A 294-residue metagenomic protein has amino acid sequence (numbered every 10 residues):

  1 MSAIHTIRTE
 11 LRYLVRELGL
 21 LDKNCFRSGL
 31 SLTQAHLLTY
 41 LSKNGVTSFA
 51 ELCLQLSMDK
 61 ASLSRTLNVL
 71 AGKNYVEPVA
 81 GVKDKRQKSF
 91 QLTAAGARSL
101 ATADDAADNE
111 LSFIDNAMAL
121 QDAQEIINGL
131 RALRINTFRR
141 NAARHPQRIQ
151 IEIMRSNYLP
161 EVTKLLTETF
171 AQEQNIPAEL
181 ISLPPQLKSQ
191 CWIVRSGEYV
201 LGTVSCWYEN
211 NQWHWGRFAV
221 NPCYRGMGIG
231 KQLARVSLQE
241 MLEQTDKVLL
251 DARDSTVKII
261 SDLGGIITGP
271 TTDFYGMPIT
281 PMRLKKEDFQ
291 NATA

Functional and structural regions predicted by a protein language model:
M1-G29: N-terminal leader segment of winged-helix/HTH proteins
H5, D105-R148: Terminal interaction helix/tail motif
L20-S62, K73: N-terminal helix-turn-helix DNA-binding core of bacterial DNA-binding proteins
V69-Q124: Charged, amphipathic alpha-helical coiled-coil/dimerization segments
G81, L249-D251, I266-L284: Conserved catalytic-core motifs of GNAT/GCN5-like acyltransferases
E125, G129-A132, R139, R144-A178 (+2 more regions): Short amphipathic alpha-helix that is part of the acyltransferase structural core
V220, G226-Q239: Conserved acetyl-CoA-binding loop-helix of GNAT-fold acetyltransferases
M241-S255: Conserved GNAT acetyl-CoA-binding A-motif
